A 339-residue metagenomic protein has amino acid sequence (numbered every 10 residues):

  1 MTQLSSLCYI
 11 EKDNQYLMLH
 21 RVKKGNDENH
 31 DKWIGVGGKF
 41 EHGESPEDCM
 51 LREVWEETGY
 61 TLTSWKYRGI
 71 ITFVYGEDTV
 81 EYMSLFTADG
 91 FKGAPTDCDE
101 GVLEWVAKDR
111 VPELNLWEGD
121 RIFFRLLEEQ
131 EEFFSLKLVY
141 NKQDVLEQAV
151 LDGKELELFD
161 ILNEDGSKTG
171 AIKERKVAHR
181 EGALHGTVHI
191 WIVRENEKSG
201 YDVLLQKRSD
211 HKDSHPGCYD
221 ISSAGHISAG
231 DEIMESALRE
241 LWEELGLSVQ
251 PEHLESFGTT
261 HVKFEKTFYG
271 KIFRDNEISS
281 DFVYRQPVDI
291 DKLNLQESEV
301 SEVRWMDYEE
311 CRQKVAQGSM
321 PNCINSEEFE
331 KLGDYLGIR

Functional and structural regions predicted by a protein language model:
M1-L7, K154-K198: Acidic, metal-coordinating catalytic segment for phosphate/diphosphate chemistry, firing primarily on the Nudix
L4-S6, N14, E81-S84, G101 (+5 more regions): Change "...and in nucleic-acid phosphodiester-cleaving endonucleases..." to "...and in nucleic-acid processing enzymes
Y9, M18, M83-T87, W105 (+3 more regions): Conserved hydrophobic/aromatic beta-strand scaffold that supports enzyme active sites
I10-K12, H20, T87-G90, N163 (+3 more regions): Residue-level signal for short segments within beta-strands and strand-turn junctions of well-structured beta-sheet
Y16-E56, K142-G153, R175-V188, K198-R239 (+1 more regions): Conserved Nudix-box catalytic region and its N-terminal flanking loop in Nudix hydrolases and closely related
G59-A94, K108, S209-D210, W242 (+1 more regions): Active-site segment of metal-dependent pyrophosphate-handling enzymes, primarily the Nudix hydrolase catalytic core
E77-D78, E195-D202, K271: Short, solvent-exposed loop/turn segments that connect beta-strands within catalytic domains and beta-strand-rich
C98-E157, K176, G217-Y219, S223 (+1 more regions): Nudix hydrolase/Nudix homology domain
